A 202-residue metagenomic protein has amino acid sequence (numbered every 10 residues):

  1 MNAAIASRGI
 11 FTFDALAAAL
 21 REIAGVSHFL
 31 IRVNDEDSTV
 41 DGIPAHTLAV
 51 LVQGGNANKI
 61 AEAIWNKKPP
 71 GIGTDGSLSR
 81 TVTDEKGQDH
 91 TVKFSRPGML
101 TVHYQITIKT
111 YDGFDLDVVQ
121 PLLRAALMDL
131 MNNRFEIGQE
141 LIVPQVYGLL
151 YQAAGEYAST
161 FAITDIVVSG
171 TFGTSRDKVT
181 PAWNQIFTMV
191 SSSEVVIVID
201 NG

Functional and structural regions predicted by a protein language model:
I5-Q139, N201-G202: Carbohydrate-recognition loop of C-type lectin domains
D115-G202: An aromatic-glycine-centered, glycine-rich loop/turn in mixed alpha/beta architecture
